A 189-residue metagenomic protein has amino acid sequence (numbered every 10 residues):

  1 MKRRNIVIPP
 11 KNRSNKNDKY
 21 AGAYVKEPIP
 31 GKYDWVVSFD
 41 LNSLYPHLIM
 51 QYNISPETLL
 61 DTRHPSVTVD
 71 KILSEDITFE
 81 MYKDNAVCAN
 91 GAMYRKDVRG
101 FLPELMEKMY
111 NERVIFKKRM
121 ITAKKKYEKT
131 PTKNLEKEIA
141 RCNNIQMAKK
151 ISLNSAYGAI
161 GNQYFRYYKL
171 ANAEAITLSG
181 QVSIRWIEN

Functional and structural regions predicted by a protein language model:
M1-N189: Conserved acidic
